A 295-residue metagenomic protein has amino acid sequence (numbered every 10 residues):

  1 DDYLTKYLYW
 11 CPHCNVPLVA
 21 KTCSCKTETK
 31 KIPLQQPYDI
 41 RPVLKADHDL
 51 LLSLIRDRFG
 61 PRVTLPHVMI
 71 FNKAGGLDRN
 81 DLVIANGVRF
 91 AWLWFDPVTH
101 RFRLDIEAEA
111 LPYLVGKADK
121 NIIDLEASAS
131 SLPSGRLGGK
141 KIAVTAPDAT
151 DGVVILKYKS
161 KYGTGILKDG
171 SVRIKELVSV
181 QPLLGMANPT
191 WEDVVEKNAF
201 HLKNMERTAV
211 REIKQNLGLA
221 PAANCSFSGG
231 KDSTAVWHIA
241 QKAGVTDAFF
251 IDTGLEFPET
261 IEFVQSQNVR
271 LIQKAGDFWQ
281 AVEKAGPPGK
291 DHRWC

Functional and structural regions predicted by a protein language model:
D1-A149, V153-T190: Polybasic, low-complexity RNA-engagement segments
D193-C295: ATP-dependent adenylation/nucleotidyltransferase module used to activate substrates
